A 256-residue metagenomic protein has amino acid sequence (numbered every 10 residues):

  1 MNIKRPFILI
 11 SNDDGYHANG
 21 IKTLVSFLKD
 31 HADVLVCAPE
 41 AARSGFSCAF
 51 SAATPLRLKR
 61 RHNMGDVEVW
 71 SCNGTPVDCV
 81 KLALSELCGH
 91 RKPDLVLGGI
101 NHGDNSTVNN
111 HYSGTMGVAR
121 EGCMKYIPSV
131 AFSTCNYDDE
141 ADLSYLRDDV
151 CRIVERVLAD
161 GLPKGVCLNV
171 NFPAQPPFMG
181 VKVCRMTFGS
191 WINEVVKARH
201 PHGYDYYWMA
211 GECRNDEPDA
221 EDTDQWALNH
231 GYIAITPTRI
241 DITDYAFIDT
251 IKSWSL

Functional and structural regions predicted by a protein language model:
N2-I8, N19-E86, H90-R91: A cross-family phosphate/adenosyl-ligand binding-site feature
I10-H17, N109-N110: Short, glycine-rich nucleotide/cofactor-binding loops
D14-T23, P201: Short acidic, Gly/Ser-rich segments with clustered Asp/Glu that frequently serve as metal-coordination loops in enzyme
D94-L95: Conserved acidic residues
D104-S113: Glycine/threonine-rich flexible loop motifs
V118-G122: Hydrophobic/aromatic ligand-binding patch that stacks against planar heteroaromatic rings of cofactors or nucleotides
C123-Y145: Glycine-rich phosphate/pyrophosphate-binding loops and their adjacent beta-strand/loop elements at enzyme active sites
S144-L256: Electrostatically charged, flexible surface regions
